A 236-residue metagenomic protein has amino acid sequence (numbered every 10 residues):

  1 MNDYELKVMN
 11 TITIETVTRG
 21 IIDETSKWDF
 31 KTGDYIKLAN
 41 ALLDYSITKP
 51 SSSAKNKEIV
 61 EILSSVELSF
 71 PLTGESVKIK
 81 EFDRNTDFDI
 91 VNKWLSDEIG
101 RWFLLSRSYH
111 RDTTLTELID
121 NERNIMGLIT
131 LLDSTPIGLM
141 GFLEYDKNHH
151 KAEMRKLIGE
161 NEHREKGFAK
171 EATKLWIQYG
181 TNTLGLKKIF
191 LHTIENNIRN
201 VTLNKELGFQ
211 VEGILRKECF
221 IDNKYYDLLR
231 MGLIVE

Functional and structural regions predicted by a protein language model:
N2-K27: N-terminal acidic leader/helix
S26, F30, H163-R164: Residues in soluble alpha-helical coiled-coils and helical-bundle/repeat scaffolds
W28-I59: Short, charge-rich amphipathic interface segments used for partner binding and complex assembly
A39, V91-S96, L115, M154: Hydrophobic alpha-helical core bundles mediating ligand binding, dimerization, or RNAP-core interactions
E61-K78, F82, F88, M126 (+1 more regions): Acyl-donor (CoA/ACP) binding surface of acyl/acetyltransferases
V77-L105: Short amphipathic alpha-helix that is part of the acyltransferase structural core
I99-E117: Conserved GNAT-fold acetyl-CoA-binding loop/helix
L118-R123, F209: Short loop/turn motifs at secondary-structure junctions and domain boundaries
